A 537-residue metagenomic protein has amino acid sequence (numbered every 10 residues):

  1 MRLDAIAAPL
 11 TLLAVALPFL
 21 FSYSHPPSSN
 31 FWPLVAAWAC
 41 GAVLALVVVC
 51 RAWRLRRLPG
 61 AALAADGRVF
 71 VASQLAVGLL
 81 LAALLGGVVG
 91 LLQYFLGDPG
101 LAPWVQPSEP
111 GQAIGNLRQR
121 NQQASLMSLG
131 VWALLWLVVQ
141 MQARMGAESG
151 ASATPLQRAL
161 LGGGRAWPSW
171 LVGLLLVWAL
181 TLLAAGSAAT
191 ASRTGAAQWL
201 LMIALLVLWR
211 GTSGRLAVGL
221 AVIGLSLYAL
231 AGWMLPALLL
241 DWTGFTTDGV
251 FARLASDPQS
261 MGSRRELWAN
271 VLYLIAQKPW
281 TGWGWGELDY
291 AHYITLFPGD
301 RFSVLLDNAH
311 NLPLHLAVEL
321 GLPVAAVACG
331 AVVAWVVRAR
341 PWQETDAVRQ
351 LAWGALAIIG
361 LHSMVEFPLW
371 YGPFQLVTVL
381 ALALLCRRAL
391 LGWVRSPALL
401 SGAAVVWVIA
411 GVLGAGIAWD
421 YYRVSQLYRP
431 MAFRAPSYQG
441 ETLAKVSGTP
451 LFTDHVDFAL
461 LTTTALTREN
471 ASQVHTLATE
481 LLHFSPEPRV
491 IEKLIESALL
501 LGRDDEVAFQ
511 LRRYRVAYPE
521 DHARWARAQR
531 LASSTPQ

Functional and structural regions predicted by a protein language model:
R2-S24, V35-A52, S73-P110, G115-T212 (+5 more regions): Alpha-helical transmembrane segments of multi-pass inner-membrane proteins
S108-A124, A255-R265, L306-E319: Short aromatic-rich membrane-water interface segments that cap or initiate transmembrane helices in multi-pass membrane
Q119, S263-L306, P313, G321-A326: TM-adjacent membrane-interface loops and short helices in multi-pass inner/ER membrane proteins
A133, Q198-I203, A347-L400: Transmembrane alpha-helices of multi-pass inner-membrane enzymes
S187-T190, G195, R210-S260, L267 (+3 more regions): A membrane-periplasm/extracellular boundary helix in multi-pass inner-membrane enzymes that assemble envelope glycans
A415-R489, L494, E506: Membrane-interface segments at or immediately adjacent to transmembrane helices that form the boundary between
R489-V490, A517-Q529: Boundary/linker segments of alpha-helical solenoid repeat arrays
E506-E520: TPR/TPR-like (Sel1-like) alpha-helical repeat modules
